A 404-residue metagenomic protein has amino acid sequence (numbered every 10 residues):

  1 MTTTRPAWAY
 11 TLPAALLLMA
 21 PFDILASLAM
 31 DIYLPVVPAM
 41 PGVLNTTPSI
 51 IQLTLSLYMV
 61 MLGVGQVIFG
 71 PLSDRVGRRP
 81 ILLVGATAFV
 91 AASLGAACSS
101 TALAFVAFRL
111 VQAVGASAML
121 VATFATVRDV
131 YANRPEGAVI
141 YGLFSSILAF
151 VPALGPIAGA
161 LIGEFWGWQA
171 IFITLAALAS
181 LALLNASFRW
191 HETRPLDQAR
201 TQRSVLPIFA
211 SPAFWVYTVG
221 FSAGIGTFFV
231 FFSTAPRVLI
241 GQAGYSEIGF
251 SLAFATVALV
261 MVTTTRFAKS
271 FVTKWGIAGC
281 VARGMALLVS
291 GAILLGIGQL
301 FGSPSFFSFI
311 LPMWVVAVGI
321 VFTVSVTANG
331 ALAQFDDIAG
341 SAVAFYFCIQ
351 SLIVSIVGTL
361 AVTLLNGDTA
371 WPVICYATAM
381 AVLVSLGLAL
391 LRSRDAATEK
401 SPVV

Functional and structural regions predicted by a protein language model:
T2-A9, H191-T218: Juxtamembrane intracellular "pre-TM" segments in multi-pass secondary transporters
V64-L103: Conserved MFS/SLC helix-loop-helix module at the cytosolic interface between two early adjacent transmembrane helices
P80-G95, A176, C280-L295: Structural signature of the two symmetry-related core transmembrane helices
A88-G95, L103-Q112, F307-M313: Paired small-residue
A104, G142-F188: Helix-loop-helix hairpin linking two adjacent transmembrane segments in secondary transporters
F108-F150: Cytoplasmic helix-loop-helix junction between adjacent transmembrane helices in 12-TM secondary transporters
G279-T327: C-terminal transmembrane helical hairpin of 12-TM major facilitator-type secondary transporters
A328-T369, Y376-A377: A late C-terminal transmembrane helix in Major Facilitator Superfamily
